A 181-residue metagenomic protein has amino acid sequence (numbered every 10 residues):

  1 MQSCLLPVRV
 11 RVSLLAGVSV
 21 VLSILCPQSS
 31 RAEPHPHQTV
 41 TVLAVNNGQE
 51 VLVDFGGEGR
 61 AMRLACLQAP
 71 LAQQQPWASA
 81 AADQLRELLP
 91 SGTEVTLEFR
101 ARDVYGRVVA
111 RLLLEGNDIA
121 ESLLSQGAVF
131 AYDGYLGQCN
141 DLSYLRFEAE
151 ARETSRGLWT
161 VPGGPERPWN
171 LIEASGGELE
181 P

Functional and structural regions predicted by a protein language model:
Q2-P7, R11-G17, L22-P181: Small beta-barrel nucleic-acid-binding modules, primarily SNase/OB-fold domains and secondarily Tudor-like barrels
